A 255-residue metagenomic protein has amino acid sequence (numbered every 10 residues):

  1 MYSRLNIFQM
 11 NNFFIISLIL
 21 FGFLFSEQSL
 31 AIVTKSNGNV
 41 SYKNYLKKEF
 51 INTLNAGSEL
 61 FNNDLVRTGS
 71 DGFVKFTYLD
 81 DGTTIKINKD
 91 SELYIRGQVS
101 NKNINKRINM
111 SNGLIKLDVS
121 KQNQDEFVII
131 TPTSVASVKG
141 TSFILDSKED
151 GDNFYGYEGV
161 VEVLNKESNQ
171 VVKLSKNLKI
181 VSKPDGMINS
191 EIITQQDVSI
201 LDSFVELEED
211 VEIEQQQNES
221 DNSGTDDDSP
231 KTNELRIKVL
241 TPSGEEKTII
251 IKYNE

Functional and structural regions predicted by a protein language model:
Y2-N6, N11-I15, L20, S26-Q28 (+7 more regions): C-terminal interaction modules
E27-K48, G69-G72, S91, I95 (+3 more regions): Glycine- and acidic-residue-biased ligand/ion/polar-headgroup-sensing regions
Y45-E49, G57, N62-N63, R96: N-terminal "first-domain core" detector
D81-L93: Short Gly/aromatic-enriched secondary-structure transition segments
P132-T133: Small-residue helix/turn framework positions
I144: Active-site/ligand-binding-proximal alpha/beta "capping" segment
